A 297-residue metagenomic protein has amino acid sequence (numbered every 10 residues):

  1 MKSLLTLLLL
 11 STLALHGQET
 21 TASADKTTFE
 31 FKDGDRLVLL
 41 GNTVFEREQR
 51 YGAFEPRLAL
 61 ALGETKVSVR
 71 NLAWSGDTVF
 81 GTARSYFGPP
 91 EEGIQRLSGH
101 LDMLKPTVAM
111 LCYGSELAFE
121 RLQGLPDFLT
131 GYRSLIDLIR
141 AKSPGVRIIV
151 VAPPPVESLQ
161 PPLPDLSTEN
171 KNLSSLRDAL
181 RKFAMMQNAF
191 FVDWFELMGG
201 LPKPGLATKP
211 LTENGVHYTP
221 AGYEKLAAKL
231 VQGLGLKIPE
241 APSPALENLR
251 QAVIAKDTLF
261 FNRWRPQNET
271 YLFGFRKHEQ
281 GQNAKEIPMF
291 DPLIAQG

Functional and structural regions predicted by a protein language model:
M1-L7: Sec-dependent signal peptide recognition, specifically the positively charged N-region followed immediately by
L9-G17: Hydrophobic h-region of N-terminal signal peptides that target proteins for export in Gram-negative bacteria
G17-S75, P90, L97-K105, A109 (+1 more regions): Serine-esterase "nucleophile elbow" of acetyl-processing enzymes
E19, K32, M186, K209-G297: Conserved catalytic region of serine esterases and O-acyltransferases that act on ester linkages in lipids
R36-L40, S68-A73, T107-Y113, R147-A152 (+2 more regions): Structural recognition of the beta-strand scaffold that forms the well-ordered cores of secreted hydrolase catalytic
L40, R50-G52, P89-L129, F260 (+2 more regions): Oxyanion-hole/transition-state-stabilizing segment in secreted/luminal serine hydrolases and related acyltransferases
N71-E92, F119: Acidic/histidine-rich helix-loop elements that form or flank divalent-metal/phosphate-binding sites at the catalytic
S158-W194: Substrate-gating cap/lid alpha-helix
